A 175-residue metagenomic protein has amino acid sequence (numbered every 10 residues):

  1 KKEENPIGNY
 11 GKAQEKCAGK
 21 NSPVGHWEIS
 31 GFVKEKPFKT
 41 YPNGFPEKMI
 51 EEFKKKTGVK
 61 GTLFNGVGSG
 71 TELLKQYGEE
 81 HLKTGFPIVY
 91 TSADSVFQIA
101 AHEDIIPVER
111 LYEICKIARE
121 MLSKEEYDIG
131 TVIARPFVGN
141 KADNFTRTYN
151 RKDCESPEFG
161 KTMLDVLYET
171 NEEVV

Functional and structural regions predicted by a protein language model:
K1-H102, I106-E109, R135, D143: Active-site nucleophile/metal-coordination loop of metallo-enzymes that catalyze phosphate/sulfate and related
A101, E109-V174: Extended, H/D-rich, highly charged conserved domains that either
